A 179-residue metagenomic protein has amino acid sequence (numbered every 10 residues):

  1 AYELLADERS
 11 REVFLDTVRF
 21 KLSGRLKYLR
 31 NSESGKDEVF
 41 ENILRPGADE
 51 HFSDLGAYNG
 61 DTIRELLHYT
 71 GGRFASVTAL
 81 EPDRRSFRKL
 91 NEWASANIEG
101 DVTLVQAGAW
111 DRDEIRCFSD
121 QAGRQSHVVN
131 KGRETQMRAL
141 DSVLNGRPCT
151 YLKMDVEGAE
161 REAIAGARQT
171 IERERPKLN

Functional and structural regions predicted by a protein language model:
A1-N179: Phosphate/nucleotide-binding beta-alpha loop and adjacent structural elements of enzyme active sites
